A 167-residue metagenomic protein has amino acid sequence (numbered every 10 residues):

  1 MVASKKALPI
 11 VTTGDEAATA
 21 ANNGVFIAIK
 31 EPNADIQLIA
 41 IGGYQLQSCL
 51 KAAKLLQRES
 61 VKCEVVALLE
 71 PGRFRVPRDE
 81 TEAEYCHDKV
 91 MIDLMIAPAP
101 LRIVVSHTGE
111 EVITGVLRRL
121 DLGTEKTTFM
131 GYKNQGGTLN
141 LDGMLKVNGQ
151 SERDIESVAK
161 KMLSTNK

Functional and structural regions predicted by a protein language model:
V2-K167: Thiamine diphosphate
